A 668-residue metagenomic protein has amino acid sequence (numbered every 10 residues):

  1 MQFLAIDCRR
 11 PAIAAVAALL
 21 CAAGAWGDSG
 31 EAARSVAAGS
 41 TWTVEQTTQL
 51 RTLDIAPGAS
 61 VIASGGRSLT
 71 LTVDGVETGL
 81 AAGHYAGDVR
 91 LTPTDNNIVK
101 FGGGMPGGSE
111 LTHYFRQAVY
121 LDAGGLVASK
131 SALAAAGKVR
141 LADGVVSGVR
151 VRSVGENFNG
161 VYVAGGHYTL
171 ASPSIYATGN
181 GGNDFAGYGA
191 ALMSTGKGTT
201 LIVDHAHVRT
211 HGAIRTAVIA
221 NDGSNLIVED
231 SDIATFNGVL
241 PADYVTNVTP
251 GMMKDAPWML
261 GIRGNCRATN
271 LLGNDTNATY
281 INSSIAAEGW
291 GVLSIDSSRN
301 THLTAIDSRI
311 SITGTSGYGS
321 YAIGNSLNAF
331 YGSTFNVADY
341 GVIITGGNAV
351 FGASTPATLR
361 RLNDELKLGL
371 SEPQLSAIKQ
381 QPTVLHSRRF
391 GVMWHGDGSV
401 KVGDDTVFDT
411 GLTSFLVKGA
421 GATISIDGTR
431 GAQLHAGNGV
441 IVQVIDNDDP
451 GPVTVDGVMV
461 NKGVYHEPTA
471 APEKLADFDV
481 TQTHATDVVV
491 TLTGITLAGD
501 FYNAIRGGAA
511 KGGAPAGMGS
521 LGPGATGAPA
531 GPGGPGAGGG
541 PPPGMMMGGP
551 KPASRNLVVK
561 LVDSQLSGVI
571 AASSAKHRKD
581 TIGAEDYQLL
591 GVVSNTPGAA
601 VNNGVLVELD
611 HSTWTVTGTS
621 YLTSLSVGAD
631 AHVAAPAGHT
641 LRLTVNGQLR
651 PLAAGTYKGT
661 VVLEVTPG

Functional and structural regions predicted by a protein language model:
M1-G27: Gram-negative bacterial Sec-dependent N-terminal signal peptides
F3, S520, A525-A530: Short terminal (N- or C-terminal) low-complexity/amphipathic segments
G27-R51, I98-R152, E156, N180 (+3 more regions): N-terminal domain-start segments of secreted/luminal proteins
G30, A186, K197, N274 (+4 more regions): Exposed loop/turn and edge beta-strand positions of beta-sandwich/beta-sheet ligand-binding modules
E31-V36, W42-E45, Q49-I55, T72-G75 (+27 more regions): Short, T/G/N/S-enriched strand-turn elements that build extracellular solenoid repeat scaffolds
V36-A37, W42, L50, I55 (+31 more regions): All-beta strand scaffolds that present successive hydrophobic residues in beta-strands
Q46-F101, R150-T210, I214-D230, T235 (+4 more regions): Extracellular beta-helix/beta-solenoid repeat scaffolds
T112, Q117-A135, G155-Y162, N183-S194 (+13 more regions): Extracellular beta-strand/beta-solenoid scaffold signature
